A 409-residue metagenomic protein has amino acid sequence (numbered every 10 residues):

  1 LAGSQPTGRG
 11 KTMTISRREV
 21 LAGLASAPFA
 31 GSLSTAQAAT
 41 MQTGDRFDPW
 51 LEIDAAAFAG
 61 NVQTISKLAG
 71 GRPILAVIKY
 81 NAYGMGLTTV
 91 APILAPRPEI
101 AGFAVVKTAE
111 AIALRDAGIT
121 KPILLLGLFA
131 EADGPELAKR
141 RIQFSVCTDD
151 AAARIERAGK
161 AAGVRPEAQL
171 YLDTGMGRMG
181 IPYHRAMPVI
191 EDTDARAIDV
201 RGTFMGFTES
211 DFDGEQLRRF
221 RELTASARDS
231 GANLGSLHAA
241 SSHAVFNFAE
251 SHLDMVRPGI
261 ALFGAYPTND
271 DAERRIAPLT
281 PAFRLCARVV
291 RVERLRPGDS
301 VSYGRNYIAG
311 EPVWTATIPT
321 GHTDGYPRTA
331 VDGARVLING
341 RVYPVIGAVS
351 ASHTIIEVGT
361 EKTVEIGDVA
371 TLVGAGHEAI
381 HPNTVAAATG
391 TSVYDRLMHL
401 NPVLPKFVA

Functional and structural regions predicted by a protein language model:
P6-P28: N-terminal secretory signal peptides and thylakoid transit peptides that target proteins across membranes
I15-R17, L21, R296-A409: C-terminal accessory subdomain/extension
S32-L75, M85, P92, L124 (+2 more regions): C-terminal segment of N-terminal export signals and the immediately downstream linker at the start of the mature
L68-I142: N-terminal active-site wall of soluble small-molecule enzyme domains
L75-A76, F103-V105, V146-T148, A168 (+5 more regions): General beta-strand structural signal in soluble alpha/beta enzymes
Y80-R97, D116, R140, A153 (+4 more regions): Active-site loop/helix belt of alpha/beta enzymes
T120-F129, Q143-C147, R165-Y171, V256-R257: Short hydrophobic/aromatic-enriched beta-strand-loop microsegments
L125, V289, V345-I346: A structural signal for short, hydrophobic beta-strand segments that form beta-sheets in beta-rich/all-beta domains
